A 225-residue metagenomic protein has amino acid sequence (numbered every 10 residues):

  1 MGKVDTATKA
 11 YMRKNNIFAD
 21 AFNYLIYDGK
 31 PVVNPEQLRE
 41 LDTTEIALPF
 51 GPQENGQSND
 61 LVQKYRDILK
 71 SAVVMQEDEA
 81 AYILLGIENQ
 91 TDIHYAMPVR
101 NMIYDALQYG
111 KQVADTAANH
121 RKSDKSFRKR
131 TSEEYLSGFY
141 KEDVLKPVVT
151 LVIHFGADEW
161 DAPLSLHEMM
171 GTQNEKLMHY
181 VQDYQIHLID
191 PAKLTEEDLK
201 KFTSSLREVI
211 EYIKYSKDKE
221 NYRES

Functional and structural regions predicted by a protein language model:
M1-S225: Elongated, amphipathic alpha-helical interaction scaffolds
